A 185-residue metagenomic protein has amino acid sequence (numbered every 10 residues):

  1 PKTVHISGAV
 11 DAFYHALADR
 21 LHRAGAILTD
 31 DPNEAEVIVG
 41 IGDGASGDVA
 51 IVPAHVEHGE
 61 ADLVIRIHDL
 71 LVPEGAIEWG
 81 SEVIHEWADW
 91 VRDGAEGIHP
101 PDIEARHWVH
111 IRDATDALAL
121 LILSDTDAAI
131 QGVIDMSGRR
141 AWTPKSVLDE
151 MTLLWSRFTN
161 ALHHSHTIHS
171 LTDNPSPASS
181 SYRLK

Functional and structural regions predicted by a protein language model:
P1-T3, I130-Q131: Phosphate-coordination loops involved in phosphoryl transfer and adenosine-cofactor binding
K2-N33, K145: Short, charged N-terminal beta->alpha structural module
I6, G40, A50-V52, L63-R66 (+2 more regions): Structural signature of the Rossmann-like NAD(P)-dependent dehydrogenase/reductase core
G8, A12-A16, G75-S81, I103-D116 (+1 more regions): Substrate-binding strand-loop-helix patch in Rossmann-like NAD(P)-dependent oxidoreductase/epimerase domains
G25-V37, I41-A45, T167: Short acidic low-complexity segments
I38-H58: Extended catalytic core of nucleotide-activated donor transferases of GT-like folds
E57-R106, I111-A119, M151: NAD(P)-dependent short-chain dehydrogenase/reductase
S124-R183: Mid/C-terminal beta-alpha module of Rossmann-like enzyme folds, strongest in SDR-family dehydrogenases/epimerases
